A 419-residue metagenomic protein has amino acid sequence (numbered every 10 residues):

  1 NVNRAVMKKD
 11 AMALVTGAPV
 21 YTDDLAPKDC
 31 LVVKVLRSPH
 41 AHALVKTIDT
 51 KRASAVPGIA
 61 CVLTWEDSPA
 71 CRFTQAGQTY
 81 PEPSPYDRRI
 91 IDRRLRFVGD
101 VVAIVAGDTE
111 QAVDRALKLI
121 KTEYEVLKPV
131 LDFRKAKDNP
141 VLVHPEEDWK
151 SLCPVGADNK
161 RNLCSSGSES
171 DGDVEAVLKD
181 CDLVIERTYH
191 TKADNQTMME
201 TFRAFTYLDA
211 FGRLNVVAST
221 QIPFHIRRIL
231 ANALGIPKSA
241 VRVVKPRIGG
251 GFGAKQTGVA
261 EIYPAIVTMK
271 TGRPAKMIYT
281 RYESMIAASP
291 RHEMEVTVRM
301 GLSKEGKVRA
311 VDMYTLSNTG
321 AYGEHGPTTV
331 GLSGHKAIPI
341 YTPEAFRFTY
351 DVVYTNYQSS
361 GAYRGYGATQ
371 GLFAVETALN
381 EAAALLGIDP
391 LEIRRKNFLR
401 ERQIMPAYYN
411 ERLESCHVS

Functional and structural regions predicted by a protein language model:
N1-G156, V184-R187: Flexible, low-hydrophobicity surface segments
R4, D10-A13, Y80-P81, P85 (+3 more regions): Glycine-rich loop/linker segments at domain edges
V20, H40-H42, D67-P69, V102 (+12 more regions): Short, glycine-/Ser/Thr-/acidic-enriched flexible segments
D29-V32, V56-A60, D92, G99-V102 (+8 more regions): Short coil/turn connectors at secondary-structure junctions
V35-W65, A103-Y124, A204-T271, T328-K336 (+3 more regions): Alpha-helical support elements that line or immediately flank enzyme active sites and cofactor-binding pockets
L63-D100, R134-A136, P140-E147, H225 (+5 more regions): Short, surface-exposed loop/turn segments at secondary-structure boundaries that line and modulate
V143-L234, F398-S419: Helix-loop-helix junctions that connect adjacent transmembrane helices in secondary transporters/permeases, recognized
A240-P246, R273-Y282, R309-Y314, P343 (+1 more regions): Beta-strand segments within the central parallel beta-sheet cores of soluble alpha/beta enzyme folds
